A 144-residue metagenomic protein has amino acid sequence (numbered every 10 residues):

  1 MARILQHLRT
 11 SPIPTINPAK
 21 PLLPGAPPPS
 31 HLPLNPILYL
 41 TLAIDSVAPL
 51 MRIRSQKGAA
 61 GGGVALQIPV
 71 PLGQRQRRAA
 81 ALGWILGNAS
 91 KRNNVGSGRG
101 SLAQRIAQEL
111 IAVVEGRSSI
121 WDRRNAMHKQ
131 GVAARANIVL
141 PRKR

Functional and structural regions predicted by a protein language model:
A2-R144: Strongly charged
